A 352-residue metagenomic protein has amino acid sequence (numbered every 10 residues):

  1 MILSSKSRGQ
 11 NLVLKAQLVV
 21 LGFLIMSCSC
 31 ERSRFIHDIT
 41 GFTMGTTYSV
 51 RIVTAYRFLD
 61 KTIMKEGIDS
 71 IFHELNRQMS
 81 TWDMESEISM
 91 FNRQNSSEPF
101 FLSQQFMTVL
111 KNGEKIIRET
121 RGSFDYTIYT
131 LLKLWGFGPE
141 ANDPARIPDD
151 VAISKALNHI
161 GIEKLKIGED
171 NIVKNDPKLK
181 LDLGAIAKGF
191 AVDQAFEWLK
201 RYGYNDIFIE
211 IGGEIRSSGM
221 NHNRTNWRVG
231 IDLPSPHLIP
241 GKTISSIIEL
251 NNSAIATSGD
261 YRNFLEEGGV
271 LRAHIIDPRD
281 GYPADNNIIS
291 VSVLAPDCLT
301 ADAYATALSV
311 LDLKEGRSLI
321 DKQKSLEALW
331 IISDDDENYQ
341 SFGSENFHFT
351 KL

Functional and structural regions predicted by a protein language model:
I2-Q17, C28-L352: Mature catalytic core of soluble alpha/beta enzymes
L18-L24: Sec-dependent N-terminal signal peptides
